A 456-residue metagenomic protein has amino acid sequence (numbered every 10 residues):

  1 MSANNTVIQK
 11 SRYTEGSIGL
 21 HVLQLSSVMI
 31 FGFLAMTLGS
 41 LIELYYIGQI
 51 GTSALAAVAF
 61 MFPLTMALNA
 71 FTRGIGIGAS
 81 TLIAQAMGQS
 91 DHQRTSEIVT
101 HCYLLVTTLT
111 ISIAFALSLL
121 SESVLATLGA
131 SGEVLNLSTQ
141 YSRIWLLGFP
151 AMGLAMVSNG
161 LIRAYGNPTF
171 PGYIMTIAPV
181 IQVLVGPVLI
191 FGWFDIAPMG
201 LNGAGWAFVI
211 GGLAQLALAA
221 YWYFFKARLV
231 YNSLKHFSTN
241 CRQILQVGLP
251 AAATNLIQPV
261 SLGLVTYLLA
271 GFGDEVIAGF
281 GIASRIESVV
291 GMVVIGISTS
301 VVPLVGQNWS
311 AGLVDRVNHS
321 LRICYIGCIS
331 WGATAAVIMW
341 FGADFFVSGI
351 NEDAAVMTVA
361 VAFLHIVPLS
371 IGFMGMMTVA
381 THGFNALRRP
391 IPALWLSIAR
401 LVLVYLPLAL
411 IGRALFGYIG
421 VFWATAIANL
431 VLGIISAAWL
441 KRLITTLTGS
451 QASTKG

Functional and structural regions predicted by a protein language model:
M1-M29, I83-P150, I181, I196-L249 (+2 more regions): Short alpha-helical transmembrane segments in multi-pass integral membrane proteins
Q24-E43, I144, A155, A178 (+3 more regions): Transmembrane helical elements of multi-pass membrane transporters/channels
F33-T37, A70, T110, A114 (+11 more regions): Residue-level hotspots within the lipid-embedded alpha helices of multi-pass solute transporters
L34-A56, L125-G132, V188-F194, P198 (+4 more regions): Helix-terminus/linker motif at the lipid-water interface of multi-pass membrane proteins
G39, A155, V185, Q215-L218 (+2 more regions): Membrane-embedded alpha-helical transmembrane segments of multi-pass integral membrane proteins
L55-F115, M152-G166, F170-P171, G279-A343 (+1 more regions): Small-residue-rich hydrophobic transmembrane alpha-helices
L117, G160, G186, I190 (+8 more regions): Structural signal for membrane-spanning alpha-helices in multi-pass inner-membrane proteins, emphasizing helix cores
G172-I174, W395-L396, W423-A424: Hydrophobic alpha-helical membrane segments of integral membrane proteins
